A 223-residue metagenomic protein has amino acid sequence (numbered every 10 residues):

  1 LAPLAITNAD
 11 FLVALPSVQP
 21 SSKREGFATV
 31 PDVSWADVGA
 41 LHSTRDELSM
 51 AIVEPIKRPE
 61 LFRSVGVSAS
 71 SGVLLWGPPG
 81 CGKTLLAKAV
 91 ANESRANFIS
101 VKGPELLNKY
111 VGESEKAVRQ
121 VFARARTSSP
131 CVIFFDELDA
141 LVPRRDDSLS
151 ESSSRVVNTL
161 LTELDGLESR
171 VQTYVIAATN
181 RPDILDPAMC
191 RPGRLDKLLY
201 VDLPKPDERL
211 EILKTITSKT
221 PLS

Functional and structural regions predicted by a protein language model:
L1-A28: Interdomain "pre-motor" coupling segment immediately N-terminal to P-loop NTPase/helicase cores
D32-S223: Walker A/P-loop NTP-binding motif of AAA+ ATPase domains
